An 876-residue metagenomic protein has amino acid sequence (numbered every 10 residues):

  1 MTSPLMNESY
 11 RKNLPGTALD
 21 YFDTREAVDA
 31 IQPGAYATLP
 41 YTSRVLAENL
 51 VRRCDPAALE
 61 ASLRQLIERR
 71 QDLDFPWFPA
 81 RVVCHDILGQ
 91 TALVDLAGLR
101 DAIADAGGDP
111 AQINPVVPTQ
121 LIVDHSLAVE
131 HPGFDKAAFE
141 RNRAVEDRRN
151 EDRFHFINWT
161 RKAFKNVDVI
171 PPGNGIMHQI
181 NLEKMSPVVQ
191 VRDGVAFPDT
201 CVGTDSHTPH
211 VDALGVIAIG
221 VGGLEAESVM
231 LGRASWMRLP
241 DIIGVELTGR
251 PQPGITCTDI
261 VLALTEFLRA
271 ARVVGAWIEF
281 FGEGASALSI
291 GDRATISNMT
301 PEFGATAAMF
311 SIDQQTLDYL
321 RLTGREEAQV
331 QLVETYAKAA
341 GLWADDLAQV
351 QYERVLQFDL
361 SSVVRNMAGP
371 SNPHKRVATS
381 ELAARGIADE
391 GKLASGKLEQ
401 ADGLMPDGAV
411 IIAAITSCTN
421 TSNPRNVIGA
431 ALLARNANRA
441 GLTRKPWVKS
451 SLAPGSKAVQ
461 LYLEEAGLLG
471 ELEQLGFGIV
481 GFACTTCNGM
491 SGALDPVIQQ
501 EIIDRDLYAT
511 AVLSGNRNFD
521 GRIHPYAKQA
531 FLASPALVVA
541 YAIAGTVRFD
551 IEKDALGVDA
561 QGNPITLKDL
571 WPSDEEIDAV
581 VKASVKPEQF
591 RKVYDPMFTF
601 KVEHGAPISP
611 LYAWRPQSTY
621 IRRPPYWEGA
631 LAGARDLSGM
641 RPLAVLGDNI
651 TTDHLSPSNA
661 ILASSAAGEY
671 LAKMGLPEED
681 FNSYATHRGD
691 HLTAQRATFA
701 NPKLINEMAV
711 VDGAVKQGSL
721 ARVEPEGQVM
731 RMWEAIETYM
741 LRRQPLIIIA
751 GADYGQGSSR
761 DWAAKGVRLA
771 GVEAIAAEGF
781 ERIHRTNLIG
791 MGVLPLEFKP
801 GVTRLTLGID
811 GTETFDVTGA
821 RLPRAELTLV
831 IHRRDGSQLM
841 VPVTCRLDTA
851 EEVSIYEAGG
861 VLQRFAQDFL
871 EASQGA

Functional and structural regions predicted by a protein language model:
M1-A876: Fe-S-dependent hydro-lyases/dehydratases of central metabolism
